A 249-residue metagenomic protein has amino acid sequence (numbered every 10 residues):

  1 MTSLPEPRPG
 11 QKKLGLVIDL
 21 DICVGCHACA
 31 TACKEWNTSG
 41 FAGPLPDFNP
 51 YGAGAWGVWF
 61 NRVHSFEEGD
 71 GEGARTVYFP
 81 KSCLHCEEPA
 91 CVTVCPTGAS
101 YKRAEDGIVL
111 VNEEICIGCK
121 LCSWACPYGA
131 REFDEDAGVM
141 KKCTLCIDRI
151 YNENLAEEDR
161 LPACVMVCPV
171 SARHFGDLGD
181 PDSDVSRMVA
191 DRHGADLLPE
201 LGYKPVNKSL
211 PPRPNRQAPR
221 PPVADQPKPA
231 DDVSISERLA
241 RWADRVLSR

Functional and structural regions predicted by a protein language model:
M1-R249: Non-ligating segments of multi-cofactor redox enzymes
